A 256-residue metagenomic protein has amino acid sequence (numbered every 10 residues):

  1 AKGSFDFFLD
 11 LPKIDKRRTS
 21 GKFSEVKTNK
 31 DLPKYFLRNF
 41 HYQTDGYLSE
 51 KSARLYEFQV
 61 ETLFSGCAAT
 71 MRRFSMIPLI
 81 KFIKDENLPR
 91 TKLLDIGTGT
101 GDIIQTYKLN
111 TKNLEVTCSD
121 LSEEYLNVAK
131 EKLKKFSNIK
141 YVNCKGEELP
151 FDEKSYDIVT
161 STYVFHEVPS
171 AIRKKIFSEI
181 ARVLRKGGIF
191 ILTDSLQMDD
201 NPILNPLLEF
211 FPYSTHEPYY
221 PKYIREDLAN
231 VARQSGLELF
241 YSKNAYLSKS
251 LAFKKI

Functional and structural regions predicted by a protein language model:
A1-D45: N-terminal auxiliary segments of SAM/dcSAM-dependent transferases
L55, G66-P89: Conserved alpha-helix/loop element of class I SAM-dependent methyltransferases that forms part of the SAM/SAH-binding
L94, T100-E148: Class I SAM-dependent methyltransferase SAM/SAH-binding core
E147-V159: A short acidic, Gly/Pro-enriched loop at the edge of an enzyme's catalytic core that lines a small-molecule cofactor
I158-A171: A short SAM/SAH-binding and catalytic strip from SAM-dependent methyltransferases
K174, I191-S235, L239-N244: C-terminal alpha-helical "lid/dimerization" subdomain adjacent to the S-adenosyl-L-methionine
K174-K186: A short glycine-rich, Lys/Arg-flanked "PGG" loop and its adjoining helix->strand segment in the class I
A252-I256: C-terminal lobe and adjacent flexible extensions of AdoMet/dcAdoMet transferase-like proteins
